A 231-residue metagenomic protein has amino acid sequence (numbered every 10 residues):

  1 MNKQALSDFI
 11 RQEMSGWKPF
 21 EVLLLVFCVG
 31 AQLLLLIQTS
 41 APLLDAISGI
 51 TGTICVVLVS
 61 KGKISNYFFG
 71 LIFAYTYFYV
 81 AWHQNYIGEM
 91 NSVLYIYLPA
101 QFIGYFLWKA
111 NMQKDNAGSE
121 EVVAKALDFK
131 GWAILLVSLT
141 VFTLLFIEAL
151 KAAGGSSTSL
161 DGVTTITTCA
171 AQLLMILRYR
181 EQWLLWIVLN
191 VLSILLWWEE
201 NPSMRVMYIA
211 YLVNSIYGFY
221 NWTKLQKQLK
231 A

Functional and structural regions predicted by a protein language model:
M1-S15: Short, Lys/Arg-rich, polar N-terminal cytosolic tail immediately upstream of the first transmembrane signal-anchor
K18-A31, S48, V137-T140: Alpha-helical transmembrane segments
A31-L43, S60-G62: Short, hydrophobic transmembrane alpha-helix segments
Q38-S40, Y79-M90, A149-S157, W198-S203: Helix-coil boundary and interhelical linker segments in multi-pass alpha-helical membrane proteins
V57-F69, L173-L185: Membrane-helix interface "capping/anchor" motifs
V59-L107: Hydrophobic/aromatic-rich structural module bridging two neighboring secondary-structure elements via a short loop
S92, I96-T164: Membrane-proximal helix-loop-helix units in multi-pass membrane proteins
M175-A231: C-terminal transmembrane-bundle signature of multipass membrane proteins, characterized by strong activation on
